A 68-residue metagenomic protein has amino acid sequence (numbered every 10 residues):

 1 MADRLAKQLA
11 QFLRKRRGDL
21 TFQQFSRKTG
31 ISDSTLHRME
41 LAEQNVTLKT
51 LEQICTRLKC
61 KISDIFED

Functional and structural regions predicted by a protein language model:
M1-G18: A short, Lys/Arg-rich alpha-helix, primarily the initiator
L13, F22, L51: Generic structural marker for isolated residues within well-ordered, non-membrane alpha-helices of soluble domains
D19-R38: Short alpha-helical DNA-recognition segment
D19-T21, V46-K49: Residue-level signal for the short linker/turn that defines the boundary of a DNA-recognition helix
R38, E67-D68: Phosphate-coordinating loops and pocket residues in cytosolic domains that bind phosphorylated ligands
L41-E43: Residue-level detection of the helix-turn-helix DNA-binding "recognition helix"
T47-D64: DNA major-groove recognition helix of helix-turn-helix/homeodomain DNA-binding modules
